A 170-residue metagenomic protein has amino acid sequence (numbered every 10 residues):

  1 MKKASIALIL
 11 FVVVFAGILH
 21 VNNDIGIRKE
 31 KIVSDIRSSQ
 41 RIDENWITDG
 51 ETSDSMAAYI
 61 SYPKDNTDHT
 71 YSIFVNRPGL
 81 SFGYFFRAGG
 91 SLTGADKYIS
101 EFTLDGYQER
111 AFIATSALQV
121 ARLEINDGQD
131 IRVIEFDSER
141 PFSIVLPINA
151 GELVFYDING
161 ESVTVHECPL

Functional and structural regions predicted by a protein language model:
K2-N22: Hydrophobic membrane-insertion alpha-helices, especially the h-region of bacterial N-terminal signal peptides
A4, L8, K31-W46, T52 (+1 more regions): N-terminal, cleavable Sec-dependent signal peptides of secreted/periplasmic/extracellular proteins
A16-Y84: N-terminal export/targeting and maturation segments
I47, F86, A117-R122, A150: A broad structural signal for short, well-ordered beta-strand segments within beta-sheet-rich domains
S81-S91, S162, H166-L170: Structured interaction patches on ligand/partner-binding surfaces of diverse proteins
G83-F112: Extracellular ectodomain segments of secreted/surface proteins
F112-I113, Q119-G128: Beta-strand-rich binding/interaction modules
E124-L170: Ser/Thr-rich low-complexity repeats and stalk/linker segments
